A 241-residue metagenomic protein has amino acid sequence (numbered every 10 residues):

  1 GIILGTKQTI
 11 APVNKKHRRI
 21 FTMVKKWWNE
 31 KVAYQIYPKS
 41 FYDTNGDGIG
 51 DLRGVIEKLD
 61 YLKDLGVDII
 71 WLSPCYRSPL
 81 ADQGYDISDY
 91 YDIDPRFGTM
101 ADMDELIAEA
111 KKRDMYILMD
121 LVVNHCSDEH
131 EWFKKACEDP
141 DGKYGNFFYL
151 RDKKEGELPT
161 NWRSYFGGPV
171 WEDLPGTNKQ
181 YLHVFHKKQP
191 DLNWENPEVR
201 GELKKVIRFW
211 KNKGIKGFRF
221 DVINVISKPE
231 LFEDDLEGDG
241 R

Functional and structural regions predicted by a protein language model:
G1-T22: Short, Lys/Arg-enriched N-terminal segments with co-localized hydrophobic residues within the first ~10-30 amino acids
M23-R208, N212, N224-R241: Acidic/aromatic-lined carbohydrate-recognition and catalytic surfaces of CAZymes acting on diverse glycans
K213-G217: A glycine-centered loop/beta-turn motif at secondary-structure junctions
F218-V222: Extended, hydrophobic alpha-helical segments in both membrane/secreted and soluble proteins
